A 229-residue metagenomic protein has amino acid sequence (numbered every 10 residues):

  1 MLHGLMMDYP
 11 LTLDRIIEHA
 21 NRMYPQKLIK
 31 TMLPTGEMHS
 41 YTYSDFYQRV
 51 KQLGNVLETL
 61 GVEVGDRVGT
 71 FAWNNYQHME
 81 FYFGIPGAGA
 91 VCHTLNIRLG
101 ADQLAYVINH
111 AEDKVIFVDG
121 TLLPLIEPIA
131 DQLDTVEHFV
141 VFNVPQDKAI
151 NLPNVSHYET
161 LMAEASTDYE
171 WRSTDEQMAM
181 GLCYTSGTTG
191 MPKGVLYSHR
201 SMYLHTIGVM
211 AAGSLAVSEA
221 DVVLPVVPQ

Functional and structural regions predicted by a protein language model:
L2-L11, E127, D147-A179: Flexible, low-complexity linker/hinge segments
D8-K30, Q48: A short N-terminal helical cap/helix-turn-helix that marks the beginning of AMP-binding/adenylate-forming
R15-E18, T59-L60, G87-A163: Structural core segment of the AMP-binding/adenylate-forming
I29-N75, M79-F83, G100-A105, H157-T160: Conserved AMP-binding/adenylate-forming core of the ANL superfamily
K51-N55, N109-E112, G190, I207: Solvent-exposed alpha-helix faces
L57-E63, A165-M178, L182-V226: Conserved adenylate-forming
A72-N75, N96, V217, V223-Q229: Conserved AMP-binding
H78-P86, C92, M202, V209: Short hydrophobic alpha-helical segments of the AMP-binding
